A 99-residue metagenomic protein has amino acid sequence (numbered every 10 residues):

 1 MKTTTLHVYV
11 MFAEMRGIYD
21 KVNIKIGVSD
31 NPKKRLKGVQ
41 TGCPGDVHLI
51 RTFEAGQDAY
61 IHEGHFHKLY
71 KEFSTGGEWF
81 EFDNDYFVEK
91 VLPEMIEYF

Functional and structural regions predicted by a protein language model:
M1-F99: Non-catalytic accessory segments flanking enzymatic or RNA/DNA-binding domains
